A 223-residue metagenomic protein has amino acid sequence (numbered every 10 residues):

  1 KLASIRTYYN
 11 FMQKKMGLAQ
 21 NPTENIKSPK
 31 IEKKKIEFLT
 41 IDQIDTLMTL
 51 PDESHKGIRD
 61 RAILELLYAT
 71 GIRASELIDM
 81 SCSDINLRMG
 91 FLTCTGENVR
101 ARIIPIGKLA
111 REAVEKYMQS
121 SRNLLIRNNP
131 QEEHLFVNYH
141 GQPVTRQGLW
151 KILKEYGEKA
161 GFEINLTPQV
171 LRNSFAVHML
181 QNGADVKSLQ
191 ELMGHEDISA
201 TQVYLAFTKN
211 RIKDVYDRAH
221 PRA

Functional and structural regions predicted by a protein language model:
K1-A223: Conserved catalytic core of the tyrosine transesterase superfamily
